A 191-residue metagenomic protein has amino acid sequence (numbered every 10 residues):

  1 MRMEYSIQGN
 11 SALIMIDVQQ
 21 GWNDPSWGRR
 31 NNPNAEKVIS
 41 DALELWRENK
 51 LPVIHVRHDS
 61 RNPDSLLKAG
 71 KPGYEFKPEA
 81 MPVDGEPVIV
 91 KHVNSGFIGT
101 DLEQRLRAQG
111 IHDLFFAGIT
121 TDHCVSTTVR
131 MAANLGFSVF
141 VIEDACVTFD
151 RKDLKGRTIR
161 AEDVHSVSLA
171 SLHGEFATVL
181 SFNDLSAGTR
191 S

Functional and structural regions predicted by a protein language model:
M1-A12, V38-N49, L66-S191: Active-site-adjacent betaalpha module
L13-V18: N-terminal nucleotide-binding beta1-loop-alpha1 segment
Q20-P25: Short acidic, Gly/Ser-rich segments with clustered Asp/Glu that frequently serve as metal-coordination loops in enzyme
S26, P63-D64: Glycine-rich, proline-tolerant flexible connector loops at the mouths of alpha/beta enzymes
G28-P33: Flexible, glycine- and charge-enriched loops at secondary-structure boundaries
L45-R61: Von Willebrand factor
